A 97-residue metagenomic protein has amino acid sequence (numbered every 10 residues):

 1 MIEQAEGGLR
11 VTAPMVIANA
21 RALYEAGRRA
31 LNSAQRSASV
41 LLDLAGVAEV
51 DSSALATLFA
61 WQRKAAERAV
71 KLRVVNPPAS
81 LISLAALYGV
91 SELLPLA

Functional and structural regions predicted by a protein language model:
M1-E25, G46-A48: STAS-typified acidic loop motif
E6, S37-S39, A69: A general structural motif
N19, V50-S53, I82: Secondary-structure boundary/capping motif
A26-A30, K64: Solvent-exposed, charged/polar functional surfaces in cytosolic regulatory/catalytic domains
A30-S52, V75: Short, glycine-/small-residue-enriched flexible loop/hinge segments at domain edges that mediate gating
K64-A97: C-terminal structural segments of small proteins and small subunits
